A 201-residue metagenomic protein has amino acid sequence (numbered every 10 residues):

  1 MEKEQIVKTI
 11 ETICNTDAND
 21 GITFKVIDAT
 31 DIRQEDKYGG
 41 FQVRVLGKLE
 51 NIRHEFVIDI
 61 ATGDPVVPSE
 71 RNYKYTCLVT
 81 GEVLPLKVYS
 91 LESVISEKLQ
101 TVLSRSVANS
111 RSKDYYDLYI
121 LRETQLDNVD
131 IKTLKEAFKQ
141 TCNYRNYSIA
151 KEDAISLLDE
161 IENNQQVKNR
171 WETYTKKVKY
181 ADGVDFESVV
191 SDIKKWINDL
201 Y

Functional and structural regions predicted by a protein language model:
M1-Y201: Structured mid-to-C-terminal alpha-helical surface segments
